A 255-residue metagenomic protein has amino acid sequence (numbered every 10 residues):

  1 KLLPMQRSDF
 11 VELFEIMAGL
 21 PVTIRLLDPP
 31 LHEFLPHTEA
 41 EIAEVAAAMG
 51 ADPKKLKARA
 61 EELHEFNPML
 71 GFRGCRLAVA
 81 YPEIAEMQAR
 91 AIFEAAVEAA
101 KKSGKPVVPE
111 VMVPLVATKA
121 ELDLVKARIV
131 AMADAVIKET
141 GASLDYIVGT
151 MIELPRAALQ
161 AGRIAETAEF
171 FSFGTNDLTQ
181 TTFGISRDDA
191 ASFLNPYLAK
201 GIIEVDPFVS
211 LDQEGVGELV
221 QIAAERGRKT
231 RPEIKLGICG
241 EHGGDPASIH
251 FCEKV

Functional and structural regions predicted by a protein language model:
K1-V255: Conserved alpha/beta-domain cores
